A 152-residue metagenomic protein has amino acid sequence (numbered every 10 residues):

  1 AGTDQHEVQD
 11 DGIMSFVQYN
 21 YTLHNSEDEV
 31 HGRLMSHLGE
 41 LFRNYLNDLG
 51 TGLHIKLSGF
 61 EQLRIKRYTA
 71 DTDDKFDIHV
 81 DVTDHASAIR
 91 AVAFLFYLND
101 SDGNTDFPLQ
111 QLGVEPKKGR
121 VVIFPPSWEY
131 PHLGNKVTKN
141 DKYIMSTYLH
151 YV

Functional and structural regions predicted by a protein language model:
A1-V121, E129-V152: Fe(II)/2-oxoglutarate oxygenase catalytic core
